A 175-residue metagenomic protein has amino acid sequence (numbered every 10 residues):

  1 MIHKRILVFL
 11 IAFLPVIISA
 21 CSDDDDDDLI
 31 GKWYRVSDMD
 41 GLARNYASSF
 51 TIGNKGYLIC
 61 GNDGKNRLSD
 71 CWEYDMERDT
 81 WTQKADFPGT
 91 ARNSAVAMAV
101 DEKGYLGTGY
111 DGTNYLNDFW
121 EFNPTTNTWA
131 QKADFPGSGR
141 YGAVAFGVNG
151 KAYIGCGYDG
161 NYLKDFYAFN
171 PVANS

Functional and structural regions predicted by a protein language model:
M1-V8: Bacterial N-terminal signal peptides that target proteins for export
R5, I18-S19: Hydrophobic, helix-prone linear segments
I11, P15, C21-S175: Kelch-like beta-propeller repeat domains
